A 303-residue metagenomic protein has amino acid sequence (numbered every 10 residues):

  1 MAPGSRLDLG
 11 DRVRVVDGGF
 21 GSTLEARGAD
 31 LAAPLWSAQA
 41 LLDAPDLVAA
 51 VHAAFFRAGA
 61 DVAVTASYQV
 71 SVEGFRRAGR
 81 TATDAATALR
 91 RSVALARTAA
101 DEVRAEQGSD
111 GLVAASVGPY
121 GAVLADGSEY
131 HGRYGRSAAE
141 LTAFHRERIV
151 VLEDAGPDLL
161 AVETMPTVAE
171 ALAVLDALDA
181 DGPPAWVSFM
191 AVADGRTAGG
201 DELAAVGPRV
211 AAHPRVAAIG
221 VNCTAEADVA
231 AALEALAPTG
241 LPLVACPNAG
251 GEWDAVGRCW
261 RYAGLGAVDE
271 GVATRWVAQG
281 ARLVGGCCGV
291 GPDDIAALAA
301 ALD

Functional and structural regions predicted by a protein language model:
M1-D303: Domain-level signal for soluble alpha/beta catalytic cores
